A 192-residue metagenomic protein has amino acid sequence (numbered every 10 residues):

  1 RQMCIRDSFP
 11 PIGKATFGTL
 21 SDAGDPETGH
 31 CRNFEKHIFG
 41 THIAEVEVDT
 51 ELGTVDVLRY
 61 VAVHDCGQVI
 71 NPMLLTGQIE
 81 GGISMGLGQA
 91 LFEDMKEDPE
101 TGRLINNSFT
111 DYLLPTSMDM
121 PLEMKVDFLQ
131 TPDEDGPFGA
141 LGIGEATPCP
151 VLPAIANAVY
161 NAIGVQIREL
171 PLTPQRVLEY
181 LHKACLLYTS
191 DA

Functional and structural regions predicted by a protein language model:
Q2, R6-S190: C-terminal catalytic domains of large/alpha subunits in multi-subunit enzymes
